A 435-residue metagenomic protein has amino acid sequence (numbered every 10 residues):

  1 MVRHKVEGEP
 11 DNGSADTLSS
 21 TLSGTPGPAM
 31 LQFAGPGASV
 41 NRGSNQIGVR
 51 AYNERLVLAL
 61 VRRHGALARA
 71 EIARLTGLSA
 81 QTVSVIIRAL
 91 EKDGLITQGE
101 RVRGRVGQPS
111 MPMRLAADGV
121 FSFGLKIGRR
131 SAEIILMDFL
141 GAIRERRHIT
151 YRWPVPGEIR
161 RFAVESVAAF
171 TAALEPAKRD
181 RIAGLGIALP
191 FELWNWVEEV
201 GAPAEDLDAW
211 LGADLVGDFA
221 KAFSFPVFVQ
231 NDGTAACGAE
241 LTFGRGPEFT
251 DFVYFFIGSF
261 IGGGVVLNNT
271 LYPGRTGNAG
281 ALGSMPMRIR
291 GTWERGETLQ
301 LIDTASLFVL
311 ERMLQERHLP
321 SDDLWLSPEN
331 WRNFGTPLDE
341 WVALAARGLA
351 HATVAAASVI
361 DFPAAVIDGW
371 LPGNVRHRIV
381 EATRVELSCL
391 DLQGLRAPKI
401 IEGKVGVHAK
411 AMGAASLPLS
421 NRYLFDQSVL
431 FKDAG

Functional and structural regions predicted by a protein language model:
M1-R101, R105-T150, P154-P176, I289-G435: ATP-binding/phosphotransfer module of carbohydrate and carboxylate kinases, centering on a glycine-rich
R63-H64, F243, G258: Short helix-capping/turn signature of helix-turn-helix
Q98-S122, V227-F252: Conserved phosphate-binding catalytic cores of ATP/NTP-utilizing and phosphoryl-transfer enzymes
S122-K126, I182-G186, F252-F256, G262-G264: Short glycine-aspartate micro-motif
L125, N231, R275: Active-site flanking residues adjacent to catalytic metal/cofactor-binding acidic residues
I143-D251, G296, R378-C389: Glycine-rich phosphate-binding loop and adjoining helix at the ATP-binding site of ATP-dependent phosphoryl-transfer
E192-N195, T234-C237, G262-G263, Y272 (+2 more regions): Short, active-site-adjacent cap segments at secondary-structure transitions
E248-T304: Glycine-rich phosphate-binding loop of actin/hexokinase-like ATP-binding domains
